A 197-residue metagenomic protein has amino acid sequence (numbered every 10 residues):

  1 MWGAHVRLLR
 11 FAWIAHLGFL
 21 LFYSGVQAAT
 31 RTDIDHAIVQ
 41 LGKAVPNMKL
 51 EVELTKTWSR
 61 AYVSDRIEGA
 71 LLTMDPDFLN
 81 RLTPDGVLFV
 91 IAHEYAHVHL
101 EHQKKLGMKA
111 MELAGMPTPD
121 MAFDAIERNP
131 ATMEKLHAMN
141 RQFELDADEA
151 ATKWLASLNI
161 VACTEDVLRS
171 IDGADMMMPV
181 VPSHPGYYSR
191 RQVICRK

Functional and structural regions predicted by a protein language model:
M1-L8: N-terminal secretory signal peptides that target proteins for export/translocation
A12-Y23: Bacterial N-terminal signal peptides
F22-T30: Bacterial Sec-dependent signal peptides at the C-terminal "C-region" and cleavage site
A29-K197: A Zn2+-metalloprotease active-site environment signal
